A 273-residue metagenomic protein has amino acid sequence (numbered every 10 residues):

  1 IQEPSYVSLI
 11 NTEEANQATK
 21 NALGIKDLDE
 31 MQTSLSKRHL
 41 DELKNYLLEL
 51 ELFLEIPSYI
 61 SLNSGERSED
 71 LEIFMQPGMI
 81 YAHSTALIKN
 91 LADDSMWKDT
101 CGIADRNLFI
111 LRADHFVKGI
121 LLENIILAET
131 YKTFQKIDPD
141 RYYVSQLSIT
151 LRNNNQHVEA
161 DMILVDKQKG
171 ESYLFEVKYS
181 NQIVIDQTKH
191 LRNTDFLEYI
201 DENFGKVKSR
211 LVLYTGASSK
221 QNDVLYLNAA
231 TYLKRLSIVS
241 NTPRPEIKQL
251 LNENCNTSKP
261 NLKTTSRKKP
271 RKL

Functional and structural regions predicted by a protein language model:
I1-H157: Accessory nucleic acid-recognition modules appended to NTPase machines
S34-L35, P57, V177-N181, Y214-G216: Structural motif
E66-R67, I88, S95-M96, T100 (+3 more regions): Glycine/serine-rich loop-strand microenvironments at binding/catalytic pocket rims
I126, T130, A160-D186, R210: Conserved catalytic cores of phosphodiester-cleaving nucleases, focusing on short active-site segments
Q135, K167-Q168, S218: Short polar/acidic secondary-structure junctions
Q135-K136, F196-K206: Arginine/glycine-rich "motif VI" loop of SF2 helicases in the C-terminal RecA-like domain
S180-Y199: Mg2+/Mn2+-dependent nuclease catalytic core
S209-L273: Domain-level recognition of nuclease-like catalytic cores that cleave nucleotide substrates
